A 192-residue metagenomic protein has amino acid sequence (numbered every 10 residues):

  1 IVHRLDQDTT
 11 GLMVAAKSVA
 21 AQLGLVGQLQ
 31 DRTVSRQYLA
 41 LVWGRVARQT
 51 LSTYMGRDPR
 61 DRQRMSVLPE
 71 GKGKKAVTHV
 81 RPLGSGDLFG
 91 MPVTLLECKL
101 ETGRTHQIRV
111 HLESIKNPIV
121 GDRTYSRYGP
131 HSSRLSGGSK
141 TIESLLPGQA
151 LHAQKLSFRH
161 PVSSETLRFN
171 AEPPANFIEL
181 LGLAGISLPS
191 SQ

Functional and structural regions predicted by a protein language model:
I1-Q192: RNA pseudouridine synthases
